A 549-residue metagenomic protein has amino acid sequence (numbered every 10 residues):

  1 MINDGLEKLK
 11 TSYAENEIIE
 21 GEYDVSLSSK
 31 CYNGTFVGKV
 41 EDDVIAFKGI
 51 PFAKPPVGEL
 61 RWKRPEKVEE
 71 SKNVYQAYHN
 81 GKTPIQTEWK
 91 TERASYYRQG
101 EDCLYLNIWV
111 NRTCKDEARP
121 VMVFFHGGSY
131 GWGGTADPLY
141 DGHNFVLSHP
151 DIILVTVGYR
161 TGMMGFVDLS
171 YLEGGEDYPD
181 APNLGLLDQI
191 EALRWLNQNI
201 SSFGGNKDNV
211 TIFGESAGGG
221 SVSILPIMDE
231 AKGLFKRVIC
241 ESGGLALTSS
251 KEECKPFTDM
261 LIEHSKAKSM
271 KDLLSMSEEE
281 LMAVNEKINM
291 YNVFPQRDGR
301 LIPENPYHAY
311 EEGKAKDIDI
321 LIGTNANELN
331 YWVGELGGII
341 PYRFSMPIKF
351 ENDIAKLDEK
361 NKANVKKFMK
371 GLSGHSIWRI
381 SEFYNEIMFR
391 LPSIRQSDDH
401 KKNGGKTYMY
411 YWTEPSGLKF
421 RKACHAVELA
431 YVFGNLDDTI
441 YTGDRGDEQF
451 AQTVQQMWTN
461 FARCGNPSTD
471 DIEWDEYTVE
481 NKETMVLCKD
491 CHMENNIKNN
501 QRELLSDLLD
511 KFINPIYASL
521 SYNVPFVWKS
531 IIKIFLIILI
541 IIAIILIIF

Functional and structural regions predicted by a protein language model:
I2-L186, K207, Y441-V454, A462-E473 (+1 more regions): Non-catalytic accessory segments of hydrolases
I45, G100-L104, L187-R194, G220 (+4 more regions): A structural signal for well-ordered alpha-helical segments within the folded catalytic domains of diverse enzymes
W89, R93-M270, H308-W332, K402: Serine-hydrolase-like catalytic core of hydrolytic proteins
M122, I153, I190-L193, N197 (+12 more regions): Non-transmembrane alpha-helical segments in soluble domains of secreted/periplasmic/extracellular proteins
R160-G162, F213-A217, Y411-K419, E473-N481: Short, solvent-exposed turn/loop segments enriched in Gly/Ser/Thr/Pro and often Arg
D208-V210, K268-D272, M276, M409-Y411 (+1 more regions): Surface-exposed patches in mature extracellular/periplasmic domains of secreted proteins
D272, E278-E448, M457, I534-A543: Substrate-gating cap/lid region and adjacent catalytic-acid/histidine neighborhood within extracellular/lumenal
I547-F549: Juxtamembrane boundary at the C-terminal end of a transmembrane helix
